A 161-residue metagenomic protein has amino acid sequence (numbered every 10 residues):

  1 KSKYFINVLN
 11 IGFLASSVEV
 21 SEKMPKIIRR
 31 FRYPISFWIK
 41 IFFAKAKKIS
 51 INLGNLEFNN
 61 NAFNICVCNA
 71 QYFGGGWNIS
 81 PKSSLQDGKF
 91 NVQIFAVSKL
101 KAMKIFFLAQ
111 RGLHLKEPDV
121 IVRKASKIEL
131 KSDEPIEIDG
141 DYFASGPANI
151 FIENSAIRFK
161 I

Functional and structural regions predicted by a protein language model:
K1-I161: Long C-terminal subdomains/extensions of small-metabolite kinases
